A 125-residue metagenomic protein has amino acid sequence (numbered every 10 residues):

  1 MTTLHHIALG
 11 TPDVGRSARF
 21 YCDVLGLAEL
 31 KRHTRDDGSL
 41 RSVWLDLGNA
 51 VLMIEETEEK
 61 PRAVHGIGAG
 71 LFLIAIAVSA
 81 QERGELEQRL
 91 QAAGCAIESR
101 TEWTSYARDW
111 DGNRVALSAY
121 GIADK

Functional and structural regions predicted by a protein language model:
M1-R16, L71-V78, A123-K125: N-terminal beta-strand motif that seeds the catalytic metal site of vicinal oxygen chelate
H5, L40-R41, F72, A93 (+1 more regions): Residue-level marker for the onset of beta-strands and adjacent loop->beta junctions in well-ordered domains
G10-L52: Core segments of cupin and vicinal oxygen chelate
R16, Q81-L86: Short, conserved charged micro-motifs
L30-R32, E55, E59-V64, K125: A short, acidic/glycine-rich surface segment
R35, T57-E58, S118-Y120: Residue-level structural signal for beta-strand termini and adjacent loop
G48-L52, E58-K60, S79-R83: Short, charged/polar surface micro-motifs in flexible loops or helix N-caps
E87-K125: Vicinal oxygen chelate
